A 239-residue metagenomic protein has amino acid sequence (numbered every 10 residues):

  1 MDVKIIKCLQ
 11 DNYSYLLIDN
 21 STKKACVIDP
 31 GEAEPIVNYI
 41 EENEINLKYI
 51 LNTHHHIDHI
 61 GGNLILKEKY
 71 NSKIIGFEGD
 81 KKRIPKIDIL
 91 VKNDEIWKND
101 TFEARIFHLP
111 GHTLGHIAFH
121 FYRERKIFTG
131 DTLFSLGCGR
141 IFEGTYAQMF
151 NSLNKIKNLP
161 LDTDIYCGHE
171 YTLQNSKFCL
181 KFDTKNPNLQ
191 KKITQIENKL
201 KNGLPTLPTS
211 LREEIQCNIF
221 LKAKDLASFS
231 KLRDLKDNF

Functional and structural regions predicted by a protein language model:
M1-I45, A118-G130: Conserved beta-strand hairpin/beta-sheet module of binuclear metal-dependent hydrolase folds, prominently
L16, I96-Y122, K126-I127, N158: Core dinuclear metal-dependent hydrolase active-site scaffold
L17, D29, H54, L66 (+6 more regions): Divalent metal-coordination and catalytic microenvironments
A25, E32-R105, K191-K199: Active-site HxH/HxHxD metal-binding segment of metal-dependent hydrolases
P30-E32, H55, G79-D80, H112-T113 (+4 more regions): Active-site metal-binding loops of divalent metal-dependent hydrolases
I50-I60, F107-G115, Y166-T172: Histidine-centered catalytic micro-motifs
G137-T163: Active-site-adjacent loop/tail segments of enzyme domains
N154-D164, L173-F239: Accessory terminal helices/loops
